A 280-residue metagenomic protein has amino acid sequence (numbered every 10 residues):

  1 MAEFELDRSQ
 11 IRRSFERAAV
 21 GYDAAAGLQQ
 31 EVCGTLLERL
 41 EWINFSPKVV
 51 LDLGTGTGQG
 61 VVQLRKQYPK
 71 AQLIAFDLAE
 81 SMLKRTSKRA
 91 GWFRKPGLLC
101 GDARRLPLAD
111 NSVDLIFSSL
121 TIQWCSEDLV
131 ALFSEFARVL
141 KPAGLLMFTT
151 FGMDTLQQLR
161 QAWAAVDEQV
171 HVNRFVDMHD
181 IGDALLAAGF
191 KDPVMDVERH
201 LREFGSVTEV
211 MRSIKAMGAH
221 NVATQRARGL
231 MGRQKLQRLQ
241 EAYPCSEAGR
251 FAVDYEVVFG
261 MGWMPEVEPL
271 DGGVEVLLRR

Functional and structural regions predicted by a protein language model:
M1-G21: N-terminal, positively charged/glycine-rich alpha-helical extensions of SAM-dependent methyltransferases
G27-K48, Q63: Conserved alpha-helix/loop element of class I SAM-dependent methyltransferases that forms part of the SAM/SAH-binding
V49-L106, A131: Class I SAM-dependent methyltransferase SAM/SAH-binding core
R104-L115: A short acidic, Gly/Pro-enriched loop at the edge of an enzyme's catalytic core that lines a small-molecule cofactor
D114-D128: A short SAM/SAH-binding and catalytic strip from SAM-dependent methyltransferases
V130-P142: A short glycine-rich, Lys/Arg-flanked "PGG" loop and its adjoining helix->strand segment in the class I
K141-E209, A216-L230: Conserved catalytic/acceptor-binding region of the Class I
E209-R280: C-terminal lobe and adjacent flexible extensions of AdoMet/dcAdoMet transferase-like proteins
